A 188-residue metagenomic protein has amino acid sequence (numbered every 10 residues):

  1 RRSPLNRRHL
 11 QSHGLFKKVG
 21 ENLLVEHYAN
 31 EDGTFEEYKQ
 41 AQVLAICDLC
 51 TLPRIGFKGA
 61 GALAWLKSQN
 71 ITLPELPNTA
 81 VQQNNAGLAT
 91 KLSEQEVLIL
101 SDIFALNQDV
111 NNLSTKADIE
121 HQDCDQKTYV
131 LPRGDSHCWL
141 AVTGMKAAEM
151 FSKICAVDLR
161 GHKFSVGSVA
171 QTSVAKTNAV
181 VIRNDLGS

Functional and structural regions predicted by a protein language model:
R1-S188: Basic, glycine/lysine-rich polyanion-binding surfaces/domains
